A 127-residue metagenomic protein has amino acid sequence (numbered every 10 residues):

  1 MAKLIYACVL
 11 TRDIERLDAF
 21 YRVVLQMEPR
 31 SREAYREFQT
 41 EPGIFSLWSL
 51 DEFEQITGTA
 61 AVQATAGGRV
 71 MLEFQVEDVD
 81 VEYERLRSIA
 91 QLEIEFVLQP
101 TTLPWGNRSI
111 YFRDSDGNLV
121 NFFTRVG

Functional and structural regions predicted by a protein language model:
M1-I5, M27-E77, Y83-R113, T124-G127: Vicinal oxygen chelate
T11-I14, P104: Conserved beta-strand-loop-alpha-helix junction that forms the acyl-donor binding cleft
D13-I14, E77-V79: Helix N-cap motif at beta-to-alpha junctions
L17-R22, L86, D114-G117: Conserved active-site tyrosine of GNAT-family acetyltransferases
